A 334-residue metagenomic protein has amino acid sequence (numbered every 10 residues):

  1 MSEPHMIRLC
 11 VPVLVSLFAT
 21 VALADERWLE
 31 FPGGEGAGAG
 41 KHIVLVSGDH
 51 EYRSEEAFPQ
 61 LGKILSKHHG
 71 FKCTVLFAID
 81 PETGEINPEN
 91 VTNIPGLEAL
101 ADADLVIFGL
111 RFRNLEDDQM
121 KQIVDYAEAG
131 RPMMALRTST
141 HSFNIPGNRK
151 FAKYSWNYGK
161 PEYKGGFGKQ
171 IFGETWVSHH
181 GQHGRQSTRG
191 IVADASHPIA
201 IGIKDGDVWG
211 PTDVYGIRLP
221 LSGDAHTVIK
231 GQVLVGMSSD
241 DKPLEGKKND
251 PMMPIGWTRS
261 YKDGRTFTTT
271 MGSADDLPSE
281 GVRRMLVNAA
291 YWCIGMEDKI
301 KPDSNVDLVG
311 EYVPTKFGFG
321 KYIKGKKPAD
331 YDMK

Functional and structural regions predicted by a protein language model:
M1-I7: N-terminal secretory signal peptides that target proteins for export/translocation
C10-V21: Bacterial N-terminal signal peptides
D25-E35, V44-V46, H50-F143: Helical hinge/lid and interdomain linker segments adjacent to catalytic or ligand-binding clefts that mediate domain
D25-G38, E56-A57, K67-H68, V235-K334: Extracellular ligand-binding/catalytic regions of CAZymes and related secreted enzymes and adhesion modules
W28, S66, K72, N90-V91 (+3 more regions): Catalytic beta-strand/loop cores that center a nucleophilic Ser/Cys/Thr and support acyl-enzyme chemistry
K41: Nucleotide donor/acceptor-binding cores
H50-E51, R113, T140-S142, Q232-V235 (+2 more regions): Short, solvent-exposed loop/turn segments at secondary-structure junctions
F108, F112-I201: A glycine-rich, often tryptophan-bearing local segment used as a flexible ligand/cofactor-contacting loop or short
